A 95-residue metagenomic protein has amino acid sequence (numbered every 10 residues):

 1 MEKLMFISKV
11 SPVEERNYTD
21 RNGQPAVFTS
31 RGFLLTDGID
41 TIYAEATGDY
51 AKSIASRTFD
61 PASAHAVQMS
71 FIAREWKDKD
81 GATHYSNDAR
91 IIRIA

Functional and structural regions predicted by a protein language model:
M1-A95: Single-stranded nucleic acid-binding surfaces, predominantly the OB-fold ssDNA-binding core
